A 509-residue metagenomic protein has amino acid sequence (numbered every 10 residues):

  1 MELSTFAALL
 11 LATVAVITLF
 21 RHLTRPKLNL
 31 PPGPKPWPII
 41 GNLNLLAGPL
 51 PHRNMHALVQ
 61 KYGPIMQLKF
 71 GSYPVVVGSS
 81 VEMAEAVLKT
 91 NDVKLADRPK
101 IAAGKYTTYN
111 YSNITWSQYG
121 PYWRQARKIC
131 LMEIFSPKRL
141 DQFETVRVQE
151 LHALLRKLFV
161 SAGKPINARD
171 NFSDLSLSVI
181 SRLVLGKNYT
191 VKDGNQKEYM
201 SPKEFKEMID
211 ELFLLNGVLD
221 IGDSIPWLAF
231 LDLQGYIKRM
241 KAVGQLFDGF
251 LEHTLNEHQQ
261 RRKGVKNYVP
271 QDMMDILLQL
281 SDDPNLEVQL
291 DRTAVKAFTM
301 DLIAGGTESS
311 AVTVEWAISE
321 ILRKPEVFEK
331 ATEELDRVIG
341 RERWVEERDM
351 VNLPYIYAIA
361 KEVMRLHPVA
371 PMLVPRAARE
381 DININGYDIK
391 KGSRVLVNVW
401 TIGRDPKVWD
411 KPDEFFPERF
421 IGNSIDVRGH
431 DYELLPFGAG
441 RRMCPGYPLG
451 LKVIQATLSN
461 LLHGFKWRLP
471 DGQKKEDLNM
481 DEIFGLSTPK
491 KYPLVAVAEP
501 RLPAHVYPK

Functional and structural regions predicted by a protein language model:
M1-K27, K452: Terminal signal-anchor or tail-anchor transmembrane helices that tether membrane-associated enzymes to cellular
E2-T5, L10-V14, Q279, W467 (+1 more regions): C-terminal helix/juxtamembrane-tail motif
K27-V146, F172-R182, K197-P226, L486: Cytochrome P450 substrate-recognition site 1
L43-G63, L246-G249, P325, V345-G386 (+3 more regions): Conserved cytochrome P450 K-helix E-x-x-R motif and the immediately C-terminal K′/meander segment
A96, P325-V327, Y447-S487: Cytochrome P450 heme-binding "Cys pocket" and the immediately downstream C-terminal segment
K100-T107, D141-V314, K330: Cytochrome P450 heme-thiolate monooxygenase catalytic core
M300, G422-I454, N479-F484: Cytochrome P450 heme-thiolate "Cys pocket" and heme-binding signature region
V397-I425, H505: Conserved cytochrome P450 K-helix/beta-meander segment immediately N-terminal to the heme-binding cysteine loop
